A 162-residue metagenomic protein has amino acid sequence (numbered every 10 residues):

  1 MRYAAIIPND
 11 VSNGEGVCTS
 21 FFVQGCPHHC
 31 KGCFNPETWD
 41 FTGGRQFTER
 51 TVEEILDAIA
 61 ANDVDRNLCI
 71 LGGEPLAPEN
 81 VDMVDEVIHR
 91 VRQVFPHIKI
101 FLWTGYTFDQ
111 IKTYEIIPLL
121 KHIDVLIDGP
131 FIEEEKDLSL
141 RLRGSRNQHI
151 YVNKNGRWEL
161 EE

Functional and structural regions predicted by a protein language model:
M1-Y3, N35-L102, Y106-Y114: Conserved Radical SAM active-site core
R2-E15, A60-V64, H89-K99, W103-E162: Auxiliary Fe-S-binding modules of radical SAM enzymes
I6-S20, G73, A77-P78: A short, flexible N-terminal coil/short beta segment enriched in small residues
G14-E49: Canonical Radical SAM [4Fe-4S] cluster-binding loop centered on the CxxxCxxC motif and its immediate flanking residues
F22, N80-V81, D137, V152: Ubiquitous "structural anchor" signal
C26, P75, F131: Hydrophobic pocket-lining residues within nucleotide cofactor-binding pockets
